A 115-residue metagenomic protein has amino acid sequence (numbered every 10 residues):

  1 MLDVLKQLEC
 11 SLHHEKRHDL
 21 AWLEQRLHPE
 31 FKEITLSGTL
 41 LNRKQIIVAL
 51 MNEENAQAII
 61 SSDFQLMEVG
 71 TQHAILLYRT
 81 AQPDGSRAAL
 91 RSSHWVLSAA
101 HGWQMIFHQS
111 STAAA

Functional and structural regions predicted by a protein language model:
M1-R17, A21-E24, E30-A115: A beta-strand edge to alpha-helix "cap/lid" segment located at domain peripheries
